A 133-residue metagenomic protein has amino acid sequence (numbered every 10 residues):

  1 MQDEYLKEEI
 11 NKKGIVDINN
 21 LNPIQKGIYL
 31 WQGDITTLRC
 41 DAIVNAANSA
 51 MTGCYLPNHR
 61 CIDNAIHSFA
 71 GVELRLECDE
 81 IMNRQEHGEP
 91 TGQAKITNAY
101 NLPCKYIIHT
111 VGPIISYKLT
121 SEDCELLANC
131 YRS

Functional and structural regions predicted by a protein language model:
M1-S133: Macrodomain-like recognition of ADP-ribose-binding/processing modules
